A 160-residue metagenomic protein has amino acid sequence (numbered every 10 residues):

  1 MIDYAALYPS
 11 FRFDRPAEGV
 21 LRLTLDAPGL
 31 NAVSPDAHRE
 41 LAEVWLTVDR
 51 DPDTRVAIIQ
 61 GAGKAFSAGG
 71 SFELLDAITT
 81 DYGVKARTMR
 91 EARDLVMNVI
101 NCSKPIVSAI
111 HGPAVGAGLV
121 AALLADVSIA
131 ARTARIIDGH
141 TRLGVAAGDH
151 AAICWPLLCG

Functional and structural regions predicted by a protein language model:
M1-A62, M97: Conserved CoA-thioester-binding segment of acyl-CoA-metabolizing enzymes
L25-G29, T79, I110: Short, histidine-centered active-site or binding-site loop motifs used for metal coordination, general acid-base
P35-D36, G70, V120, H150: Generic recognition of short, well-ordered alpha-helical segments
G61-N98, A114, G144: Glycine- (often His-adjacent) and acidic-residue-rich active-site loop that binds/positions the CoA thioester
L95-N101, A109, V115-G160: CoA-thioester-processing core
